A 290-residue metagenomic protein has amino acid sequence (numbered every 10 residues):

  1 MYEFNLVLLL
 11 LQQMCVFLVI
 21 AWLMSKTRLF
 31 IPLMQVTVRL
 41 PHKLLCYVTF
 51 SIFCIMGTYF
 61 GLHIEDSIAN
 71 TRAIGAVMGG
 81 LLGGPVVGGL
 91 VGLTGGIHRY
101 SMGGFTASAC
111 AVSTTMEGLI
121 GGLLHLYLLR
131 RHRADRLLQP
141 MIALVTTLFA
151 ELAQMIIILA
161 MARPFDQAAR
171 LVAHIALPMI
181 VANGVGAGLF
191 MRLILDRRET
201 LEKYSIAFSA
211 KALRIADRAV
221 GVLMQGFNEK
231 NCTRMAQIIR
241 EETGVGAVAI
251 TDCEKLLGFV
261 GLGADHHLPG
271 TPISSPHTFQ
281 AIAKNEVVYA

Functional and structural regions predicted by a protein language model:
M1-S25, Y47, T58-A73, G103-R218: Membrane-embedded alpha-helical hairpins and interfacial helices in multi-pass inner-membrane proteins
L9, T37-I52: Loop-to-helix transition at the N-terminal end of transmembrane alpha-helices
L23-V38: Membrane-interface helix-loop junction between the first two transmembrane segments
R72-G88: Generic transmembrane alpha-helix motif of multi-pass integral membrane proteins
G83-G84, G95-M102: Interfacial segments of multi-pass membrane proteins
L90-H98, P140-T147: Central hydrophobic cores of alpha-helical transmembrane segments in multi-pass integral membrane proteins
A212-K230: Short regulatory/linker helices and ligand/cofactor-binding micro-motifs at input modules
G221, G226, A236-A290: Structured interaction and signal-relay segments at domain junctions
